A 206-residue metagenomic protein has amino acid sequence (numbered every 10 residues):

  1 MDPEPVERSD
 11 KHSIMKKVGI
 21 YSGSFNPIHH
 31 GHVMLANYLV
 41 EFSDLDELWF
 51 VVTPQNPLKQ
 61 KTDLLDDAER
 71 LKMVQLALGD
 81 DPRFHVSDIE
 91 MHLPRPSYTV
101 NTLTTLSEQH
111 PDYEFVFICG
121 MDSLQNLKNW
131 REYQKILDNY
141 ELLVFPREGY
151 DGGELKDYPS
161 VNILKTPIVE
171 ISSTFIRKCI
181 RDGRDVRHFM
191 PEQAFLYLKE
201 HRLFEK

Functional and structural regions predicted by a protein language model:
M1-S13: Intrinsic disorder/low-complexity segments
D10-K206: Nucleotidyltransferase catalytic core that binds NTPs
